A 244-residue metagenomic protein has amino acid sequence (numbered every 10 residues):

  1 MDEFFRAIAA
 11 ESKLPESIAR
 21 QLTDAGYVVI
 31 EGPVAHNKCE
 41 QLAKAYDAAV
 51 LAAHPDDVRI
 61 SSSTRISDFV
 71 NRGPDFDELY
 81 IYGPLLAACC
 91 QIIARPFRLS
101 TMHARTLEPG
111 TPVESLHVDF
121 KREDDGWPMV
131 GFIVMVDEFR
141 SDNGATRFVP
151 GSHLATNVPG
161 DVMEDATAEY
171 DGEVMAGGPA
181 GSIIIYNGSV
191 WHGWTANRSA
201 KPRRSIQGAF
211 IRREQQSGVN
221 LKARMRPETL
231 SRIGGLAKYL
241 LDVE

Functional and structural regions predicted by a protein language model:
M1-A25, I30-V118, R122-E123: Non-heme Fe(II)-dependent double-stranded beta-helix
D2-I8, A52, V190, T195-E244: Non-heme Fe(II)/2-oxoglutarate
V29-I30, F132, I184-Y186: Short hydrophobic-aromatic micro-motifs
G73-F76, Y170-G172, W194-T195: Active-site rim elements
M102-A104, F132-V134, I206-F210: A structural signal for short, well-ordered beta-strand segments
G110-G177, Q215-A223: Catalytic core of non-heme Fe(II) oxygenases with the double-stranded beta-helix
E173, A180, K201-S205: Active-site lining segments that contact anionic ligands and/or coordinate catalytic metals
G178-H192: Conserved metal-binding segment of the jelly-roll/cupin
